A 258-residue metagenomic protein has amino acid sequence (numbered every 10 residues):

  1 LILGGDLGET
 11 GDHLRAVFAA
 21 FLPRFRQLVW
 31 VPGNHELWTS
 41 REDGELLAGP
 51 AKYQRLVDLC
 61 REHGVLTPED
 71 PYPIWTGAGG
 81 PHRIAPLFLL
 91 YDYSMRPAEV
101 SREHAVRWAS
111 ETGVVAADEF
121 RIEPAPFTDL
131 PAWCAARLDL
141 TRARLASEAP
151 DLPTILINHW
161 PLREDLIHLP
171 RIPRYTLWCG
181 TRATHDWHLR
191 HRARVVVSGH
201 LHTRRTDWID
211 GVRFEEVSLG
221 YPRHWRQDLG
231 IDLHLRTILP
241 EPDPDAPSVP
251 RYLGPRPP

Functional and structural regions predicted by a protein language model:
L1-G80, P170-A183, W187, V217-S218 (+1 more regions): Core catalytic region of metal-dependent phosphoesterases/phosphodiesterases, especially metallo-beta-lactamase-like
I2-L3, W30, A85, N158 (+1 more regions): Redox-cofactor binding/interface segments in oxidoreductases and associated redox assembly factors
G8-H13, H35-R41, Y72-G77, Y91-M95 (+3 more regions): Active-site environment of divalent metal-dependent phosphoester hydrolases
Q27-V29, L66, R83, P153-I155 (+2 more regions): Proline-centered loop/turn at the N-terminus of a beta-strand
L59-L66, T141-P153, D186-R194: A structural motif corresponding to the C-terminal end of an alpha-helix and its immediate exit/capping segment
H63, H168, R174-R194, H202-P258: Binuclear metal-dependent phosphoesterase catalytic core
Y72-P86, P153, W208-R213: Beta-strand-turn-beta hairpins that frame and shape the catalytic cleft of phosphate-ester-processing enzymes
R83-I155, L162-R171: Active-site-proximal loop/helix segment associated with metal-binding centers of metalloenzymes
